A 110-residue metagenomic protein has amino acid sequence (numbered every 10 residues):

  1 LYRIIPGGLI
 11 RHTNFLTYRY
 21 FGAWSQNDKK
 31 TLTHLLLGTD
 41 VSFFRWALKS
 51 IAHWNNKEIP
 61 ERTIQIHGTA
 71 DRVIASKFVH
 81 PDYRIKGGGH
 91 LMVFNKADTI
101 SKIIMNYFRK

Functional and structural regions predicted by a protein language model:
L1, F78-D82, D98-T99: Short, glycine/charged-enriched secondary-structure capping and boundary segments
L1-G8: A basic- and aromatic-enriched beta-loop-alpha substructure that forms the phosphate/nucleotide- and DNA/RNA-contacting
G8-N56: Conserved alpha/beta-hydrolase catalytic His-Asp/Glu region
I59-T63, K77-P81: Short, proline-enriched alpha-helix->beta-strand connector loops that line the catalytic pocket of alpha/beta-hydrolase
Q65-H67, D71: Short beta-strand/loop motif that positions the catalytic acidic residue of the alpha/beta-hydrolase fold
G68, G87-G88: Active-site donor-binding loop signature of nucleotide-sugar glycosyltransferases
I74, G88-I103: Catalytic histidine-centered segment of alpha/beta-hydrolase-like enzymes
I104-K110: Short, hydrophobic alpha-helical segments
